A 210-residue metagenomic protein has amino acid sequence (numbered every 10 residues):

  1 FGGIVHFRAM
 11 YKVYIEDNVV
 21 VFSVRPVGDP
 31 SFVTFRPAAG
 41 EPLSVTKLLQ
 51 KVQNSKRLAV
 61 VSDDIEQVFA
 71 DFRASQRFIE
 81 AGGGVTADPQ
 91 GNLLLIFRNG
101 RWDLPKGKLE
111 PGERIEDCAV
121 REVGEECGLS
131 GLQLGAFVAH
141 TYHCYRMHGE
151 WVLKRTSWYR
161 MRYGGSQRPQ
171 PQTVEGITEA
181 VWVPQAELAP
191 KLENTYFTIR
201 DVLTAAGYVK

Functional and structural regions predicted by a protein language model:
F1-R8: N-terminal amphipathic/basic-hydrophobic helices that include classical n-h-c signal peptides and signal-anchor
A9-D17: Short, hydrophobic/proline-enriched secondary-structure or compact coil segments at domain edges
M10, A81, K154-W158: Short hydrophobic/aromatic beta-strand or adjacent loop that forms the aromatic wall/cage of a ligand/substrate-binding
V13, V24-T34, A38, R101 (+1 more regions): Nudix hydrolase/Nudix homology domain
F32-A38, A87-E125, L129: Conserved Nudix-box catalytic region and its N-terminal flanking loop in Nudix hydrolases and closely related
G40-G83: Acidic, metal-coordinating catalytic segment for phosphate/diphosphate chemistry, firing primarily on the Nudix
G83, N92, E179: Conserved beta-strand and immediately adjacent loop positions that scaffold enzyme active sites
L109-F197: Unchanged
